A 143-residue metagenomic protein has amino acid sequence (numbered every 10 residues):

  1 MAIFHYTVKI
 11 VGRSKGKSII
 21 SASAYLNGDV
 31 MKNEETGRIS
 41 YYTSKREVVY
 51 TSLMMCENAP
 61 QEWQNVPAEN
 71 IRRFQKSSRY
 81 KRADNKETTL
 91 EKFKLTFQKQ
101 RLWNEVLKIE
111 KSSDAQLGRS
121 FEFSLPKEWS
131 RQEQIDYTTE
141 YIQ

Functional and structural regions predicted by a protein language model:
M1-Q143: N-terminal nicking endonuclease/strand-transfer module with a His-rich metal-binding environment and a catalytic Tyr
